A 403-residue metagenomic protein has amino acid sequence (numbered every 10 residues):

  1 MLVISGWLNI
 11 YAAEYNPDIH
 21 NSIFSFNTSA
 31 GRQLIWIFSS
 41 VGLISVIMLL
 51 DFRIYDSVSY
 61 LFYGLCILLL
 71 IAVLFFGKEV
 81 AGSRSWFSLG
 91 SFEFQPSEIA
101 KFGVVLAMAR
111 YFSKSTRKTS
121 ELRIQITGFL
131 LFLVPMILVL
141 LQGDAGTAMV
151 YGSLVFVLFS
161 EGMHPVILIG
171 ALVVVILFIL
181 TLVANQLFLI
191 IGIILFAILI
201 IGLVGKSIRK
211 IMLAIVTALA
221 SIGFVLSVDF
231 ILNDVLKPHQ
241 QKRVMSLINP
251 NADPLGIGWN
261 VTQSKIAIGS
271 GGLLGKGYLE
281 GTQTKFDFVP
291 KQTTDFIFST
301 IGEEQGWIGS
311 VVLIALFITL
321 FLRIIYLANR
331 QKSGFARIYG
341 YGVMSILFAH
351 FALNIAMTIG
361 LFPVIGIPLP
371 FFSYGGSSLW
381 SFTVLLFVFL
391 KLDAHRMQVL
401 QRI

Functional and structural regions predicted by a protein language model:
V3-I4, L8-N9, I23-L255, G302-I359 (+3 more regions): Hydrophobic alpha-helical transmembrane segments of multi-pass inner membrane proteins, especially in bacterial systems
L8, E79, R84, N260 (+6 more regions): Gly/Ser/Thr-rich beta-alpha loop segments that engage phosphate groups in nucleotides
L8-N16: Membrane-helix interface motif
F94, Q263, F371-F372: Short hydrophobic beta-strand that contains or immediately precedes a catalytic carboxylate
D144-M149, K276-G281, Q292-T294, A356 (+3 more regions): Transmembrane helix boundary and interhelical junction motifs in multipass membrane proteins
R243-I297, Q305-G309: TM-adjacent membrane-interface loops and short helices in multi-pass inner/ER membrane proteins
N354-I403: A juxtamembrane structural motif centered on a specific transmembrane helix
